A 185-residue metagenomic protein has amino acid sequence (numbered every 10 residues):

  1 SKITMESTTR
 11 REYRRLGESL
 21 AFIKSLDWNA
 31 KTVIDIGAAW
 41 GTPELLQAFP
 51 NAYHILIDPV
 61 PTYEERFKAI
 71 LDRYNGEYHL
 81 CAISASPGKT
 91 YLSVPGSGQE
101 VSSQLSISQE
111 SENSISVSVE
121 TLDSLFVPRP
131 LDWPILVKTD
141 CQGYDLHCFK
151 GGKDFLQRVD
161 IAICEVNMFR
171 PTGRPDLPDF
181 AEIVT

Functional and structural regions predicted by a protein language model:
K2-T185: Phosphate/nucleotide-binding beta-alpha loop and adjacent structural elements of enzyme active sites
